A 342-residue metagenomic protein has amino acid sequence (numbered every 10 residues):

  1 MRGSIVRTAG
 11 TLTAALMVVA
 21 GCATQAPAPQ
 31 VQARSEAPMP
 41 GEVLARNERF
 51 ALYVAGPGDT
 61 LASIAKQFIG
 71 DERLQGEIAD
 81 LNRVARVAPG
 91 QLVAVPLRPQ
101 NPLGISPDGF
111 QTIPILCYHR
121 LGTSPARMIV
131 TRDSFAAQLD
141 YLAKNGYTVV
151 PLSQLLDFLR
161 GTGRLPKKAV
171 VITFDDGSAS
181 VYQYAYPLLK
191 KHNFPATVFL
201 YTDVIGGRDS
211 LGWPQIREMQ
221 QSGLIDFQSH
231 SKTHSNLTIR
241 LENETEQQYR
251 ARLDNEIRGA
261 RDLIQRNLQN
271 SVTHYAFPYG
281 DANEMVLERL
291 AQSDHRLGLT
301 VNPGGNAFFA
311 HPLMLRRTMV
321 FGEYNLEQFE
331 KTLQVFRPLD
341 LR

Functional and structural regions predicted by a protein language model:
A9-A20: Bacterial N-terminal signal peptides
C22-M39: Bacterial Sec signal peptide processing site at the extreme N-terminus
P38-E72: Primarily a LysM-type cell-wall glycan-binding module
P38-R49, Q91-I113, R120: Intrinsically disordered, low-complexity Ser/Thr-rich linker and spacer segments in cell-wall-related proteins
A45-N47, G56, G70, R86-A88 (+8 more regions): Extracellular/periplasmic catalytic domains that process cell-envelope and extracellular macromolecules
E48, Q75-A85, L159: N-terminal post-signal-peptidase region of extra-cytosolic proteins
Q111-S124, N145-T148, R164-V170, S178-S180 (+2 more regions): Metal-dependent polysaccharide deacetylase catalytic core of the NodB/CE4 family, i.e., the active-site-bearing domain
D133-R164, Q265, A291-N325, R337 (+1 more regions): C-terminal domain-boundary segment and adjacent tail
